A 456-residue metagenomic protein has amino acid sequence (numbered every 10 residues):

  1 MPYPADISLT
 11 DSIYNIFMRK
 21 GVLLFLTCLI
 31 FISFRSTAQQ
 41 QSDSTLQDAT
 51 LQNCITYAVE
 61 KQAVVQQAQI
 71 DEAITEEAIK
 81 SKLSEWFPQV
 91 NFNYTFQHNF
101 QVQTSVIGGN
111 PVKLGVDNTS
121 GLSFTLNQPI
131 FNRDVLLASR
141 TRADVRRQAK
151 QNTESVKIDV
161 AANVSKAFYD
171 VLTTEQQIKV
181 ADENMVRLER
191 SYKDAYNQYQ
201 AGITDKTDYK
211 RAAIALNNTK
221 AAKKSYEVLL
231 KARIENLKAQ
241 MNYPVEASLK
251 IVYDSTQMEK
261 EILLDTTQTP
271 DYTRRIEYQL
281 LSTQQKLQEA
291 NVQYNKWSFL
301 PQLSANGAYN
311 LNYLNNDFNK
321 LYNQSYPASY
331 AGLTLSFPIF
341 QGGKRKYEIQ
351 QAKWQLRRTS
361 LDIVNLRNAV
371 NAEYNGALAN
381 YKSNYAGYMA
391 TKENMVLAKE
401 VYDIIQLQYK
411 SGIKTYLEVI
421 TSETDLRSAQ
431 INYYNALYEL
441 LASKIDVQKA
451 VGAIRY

Functional and structural regions predicted by a protein language model:
M1-Q47, L51-Q52, L440, R455-Y456: Bacterial Sec-dependent N-terminal signal peptides
A38-N91, T95, Q101, D205 (+4 more regions): Bacterial Sec-pathway N-terminal export signals of envelope proteins
Q40-L46, N93-Q128, V252-I262, N306-F337: Small/polar, glycine/serine/threonine/aspartate-rich low-complexity segments that form flexible
A49, E77, D159-Y272, N380 (+1 more regions): Periplasmic alpha-helical coiled-coil/stalk elements that build and connect Gram-negative outer-membrane
T56-Q66, A73-P88, S123-T141, Q151-I158 (+5 more regions): A glycine-/polar-enriched beta->alpha junction
A143, K206-A215, Q350, Y416-T424: Short, charged, amphipathic alpha-helical segments
E189, A221-Y243, V396-A453: Short segments within alpha-helical structural elements
